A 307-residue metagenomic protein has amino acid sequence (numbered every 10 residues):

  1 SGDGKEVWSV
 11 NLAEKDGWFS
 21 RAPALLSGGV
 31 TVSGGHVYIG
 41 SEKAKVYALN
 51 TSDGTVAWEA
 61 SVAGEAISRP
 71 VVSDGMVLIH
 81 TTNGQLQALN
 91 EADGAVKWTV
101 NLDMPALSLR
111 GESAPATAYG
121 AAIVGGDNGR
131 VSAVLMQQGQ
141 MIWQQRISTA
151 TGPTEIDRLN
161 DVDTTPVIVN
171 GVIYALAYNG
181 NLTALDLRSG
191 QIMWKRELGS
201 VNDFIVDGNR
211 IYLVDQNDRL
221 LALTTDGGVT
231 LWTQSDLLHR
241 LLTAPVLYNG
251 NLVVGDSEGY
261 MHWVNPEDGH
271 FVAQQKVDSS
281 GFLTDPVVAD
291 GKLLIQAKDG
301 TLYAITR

Functional and structural regions predicted by a protein language model:
S1-D3, N50-G54, N90-G94, M136-G139 (+4 more regions): Short loop/turn segments that connect beta-strands within beta-propeller blades
E6-T31, A57-S73, V96-Y119, Q144-V167 (+3 more regions): Extracytoplasmic beta-rich repeat domains
S41, T81-T82, G126-D127, A177 (+3 more regions): Structural signature of WD-repeat beta-propellers
Y47, Q87, S132, T183 (+3 more regions): WD40 beta-propeller blade core
T55, E59, M76, G84-Q85 (+5 more regions): Tandem repeat domain/solenoid detector
R210-T225, V229-W263: Loop/turn-rich, solvent-exposed surfaces of beta-rich toroidal or solenoidal domains
D256-G300, R307: C-terminal closing repeat unit and adjoining cap/tail of repeat-based domains
